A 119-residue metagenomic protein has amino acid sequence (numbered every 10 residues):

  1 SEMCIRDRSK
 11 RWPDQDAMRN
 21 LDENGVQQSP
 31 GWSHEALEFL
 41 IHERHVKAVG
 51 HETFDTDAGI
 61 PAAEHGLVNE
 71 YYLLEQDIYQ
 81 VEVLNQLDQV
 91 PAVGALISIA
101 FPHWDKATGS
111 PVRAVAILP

Functional and structural regions predicted by a protein language model:
S1-I5: Short, small-residue-biased leader/transition segments that mark boundaries at the very start of proteins
R6-G94: Feature captures the catalytic cores and cofactor-binding loops of soluble hydro-lyases/lyases that act on carboxylate
N85-P119: Long, charged alpha-helical interface segments
